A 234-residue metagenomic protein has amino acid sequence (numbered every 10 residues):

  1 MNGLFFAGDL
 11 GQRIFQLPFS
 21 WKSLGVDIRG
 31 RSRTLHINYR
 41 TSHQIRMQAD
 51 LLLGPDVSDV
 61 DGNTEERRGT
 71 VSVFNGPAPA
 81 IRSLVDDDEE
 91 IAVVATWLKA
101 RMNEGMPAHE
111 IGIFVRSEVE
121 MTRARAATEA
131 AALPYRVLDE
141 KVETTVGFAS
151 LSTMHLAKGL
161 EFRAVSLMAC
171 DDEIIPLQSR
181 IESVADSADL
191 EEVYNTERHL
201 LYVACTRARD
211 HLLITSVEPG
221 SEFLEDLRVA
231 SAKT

Functional and structural regions predicted by a protein language model:
M1-R136, K141-A149, M154-V184, N195 (+3 more regions): Conserved helicase motor core of SF1/SF2 NTP-dependent helicases
T215-T234: C-terminal/domain-terminus segments
